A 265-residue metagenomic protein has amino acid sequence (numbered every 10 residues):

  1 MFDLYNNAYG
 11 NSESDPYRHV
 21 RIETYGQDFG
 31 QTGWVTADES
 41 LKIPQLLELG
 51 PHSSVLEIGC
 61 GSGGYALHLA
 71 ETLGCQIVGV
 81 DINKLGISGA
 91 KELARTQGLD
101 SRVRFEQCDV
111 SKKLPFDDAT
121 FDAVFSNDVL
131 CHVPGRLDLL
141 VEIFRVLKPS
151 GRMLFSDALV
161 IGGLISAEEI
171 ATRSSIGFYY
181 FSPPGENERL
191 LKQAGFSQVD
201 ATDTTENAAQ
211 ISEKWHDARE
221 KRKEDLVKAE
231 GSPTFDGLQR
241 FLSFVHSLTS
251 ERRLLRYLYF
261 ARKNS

Functional and structural regions predicted by a protein language model:
M1-E23: N-terminal, positively charged/glycine-rich alpha-helical extensions of SAM-dependent methyltransferases
G33-P51: Conserved alpha-helix/loop element of class I SAM-dependent methyltransferases that forms part of the SAM/SAH-binding
L56-I58, S62-K112: Class I SAM-dependent methyltransferase SAM/SAH-binding core
K112-A123: A short acidic, Gly/Pro-enriched loop at the edge of an enzyme's catalytic core that lines a small-molecule cofactor
L137-R152: A short glycine-rich, Lys/Arg-flanked "PGG" loop and its adjoining helix->strand segment in the class I
A158-F178: Short, glycine-/aromatic-enriched active-site segment of Class I SAM-dependent methyltransferases
Y180-G195: Short alpha-helix
D200-S265: Conserved Class I S-adenosyl-L-methionine
